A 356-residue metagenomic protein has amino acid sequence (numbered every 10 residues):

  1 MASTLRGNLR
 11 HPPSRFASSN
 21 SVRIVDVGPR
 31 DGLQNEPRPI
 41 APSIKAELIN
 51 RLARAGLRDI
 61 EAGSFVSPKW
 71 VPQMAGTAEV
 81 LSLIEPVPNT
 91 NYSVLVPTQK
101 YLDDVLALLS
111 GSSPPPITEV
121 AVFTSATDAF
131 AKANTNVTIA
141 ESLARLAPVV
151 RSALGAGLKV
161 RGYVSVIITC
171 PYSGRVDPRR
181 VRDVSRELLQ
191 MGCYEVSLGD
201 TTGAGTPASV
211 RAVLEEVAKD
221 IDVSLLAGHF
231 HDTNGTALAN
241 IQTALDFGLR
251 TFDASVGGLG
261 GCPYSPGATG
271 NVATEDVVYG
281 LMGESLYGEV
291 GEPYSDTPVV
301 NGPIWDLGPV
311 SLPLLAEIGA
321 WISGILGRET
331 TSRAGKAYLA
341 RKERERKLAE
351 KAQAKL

Functional and structural regions predicted by a protein language model:
A2-L356: Catalytic cores and adjacent flexible loops of soluble metabolic enzymes that perform enolate/carbanion chemistry on
